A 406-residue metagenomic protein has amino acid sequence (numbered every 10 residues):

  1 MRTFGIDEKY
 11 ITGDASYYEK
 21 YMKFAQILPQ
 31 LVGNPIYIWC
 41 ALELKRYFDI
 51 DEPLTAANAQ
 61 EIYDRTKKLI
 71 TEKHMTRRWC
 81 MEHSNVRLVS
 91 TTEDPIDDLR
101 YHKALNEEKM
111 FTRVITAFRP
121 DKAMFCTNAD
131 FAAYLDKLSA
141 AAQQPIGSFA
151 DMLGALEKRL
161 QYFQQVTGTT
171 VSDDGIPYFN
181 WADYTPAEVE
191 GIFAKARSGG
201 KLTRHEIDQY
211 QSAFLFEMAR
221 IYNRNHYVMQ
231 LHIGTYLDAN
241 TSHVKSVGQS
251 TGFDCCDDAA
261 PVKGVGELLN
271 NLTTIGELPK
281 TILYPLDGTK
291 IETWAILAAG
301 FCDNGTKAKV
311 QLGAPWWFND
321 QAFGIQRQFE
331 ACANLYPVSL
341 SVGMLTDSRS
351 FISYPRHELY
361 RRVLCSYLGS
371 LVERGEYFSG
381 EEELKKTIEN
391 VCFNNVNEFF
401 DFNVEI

Functional and structural regions predicted by a protein language model:
M1-N225, E277-P279, L283-G288, E292-A295 (+1 more regions): Metal-cofactor-binding active-site regions of metalloenzymes
R204, F253-A259: A short acidic, glycine-rich active-site loop that binds or catalyzes chemistry on phosphate/adenosine moieties
M229-L231: C-terminal amphipathic alpha-helical interaction region
T235, N240: Hard-cation-handling environments
V244-G252: Short glycine/proline- and charge-enriched loop/turn segments that cap or connect secondary-structure elements
A259-V265: Divalent-cation-assisted or electrostatically stabilized phosphate/pyrophosphate-binding catalytic cores
L268-T274: Short, basic/hydrophobic alpha-helical segments
